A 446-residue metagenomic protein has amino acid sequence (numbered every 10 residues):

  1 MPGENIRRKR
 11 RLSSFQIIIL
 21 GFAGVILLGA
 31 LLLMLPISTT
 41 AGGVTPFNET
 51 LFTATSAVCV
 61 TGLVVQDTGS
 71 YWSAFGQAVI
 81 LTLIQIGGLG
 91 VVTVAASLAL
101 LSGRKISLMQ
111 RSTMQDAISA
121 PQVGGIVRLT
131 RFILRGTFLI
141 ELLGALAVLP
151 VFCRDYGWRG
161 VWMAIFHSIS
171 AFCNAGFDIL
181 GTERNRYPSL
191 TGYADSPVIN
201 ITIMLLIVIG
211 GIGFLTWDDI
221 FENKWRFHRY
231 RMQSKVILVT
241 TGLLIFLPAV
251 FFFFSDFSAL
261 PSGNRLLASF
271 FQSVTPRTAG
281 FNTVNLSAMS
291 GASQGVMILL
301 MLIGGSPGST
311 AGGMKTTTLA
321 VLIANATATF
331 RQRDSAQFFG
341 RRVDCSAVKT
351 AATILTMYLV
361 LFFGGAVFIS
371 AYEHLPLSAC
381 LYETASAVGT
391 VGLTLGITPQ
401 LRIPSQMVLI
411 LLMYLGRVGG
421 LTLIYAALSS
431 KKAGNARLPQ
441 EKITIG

Functional and structural regions predicted by a protein language model:
M1-G446: Membrane-proximal intracellular helices of multi-pass ion channels
